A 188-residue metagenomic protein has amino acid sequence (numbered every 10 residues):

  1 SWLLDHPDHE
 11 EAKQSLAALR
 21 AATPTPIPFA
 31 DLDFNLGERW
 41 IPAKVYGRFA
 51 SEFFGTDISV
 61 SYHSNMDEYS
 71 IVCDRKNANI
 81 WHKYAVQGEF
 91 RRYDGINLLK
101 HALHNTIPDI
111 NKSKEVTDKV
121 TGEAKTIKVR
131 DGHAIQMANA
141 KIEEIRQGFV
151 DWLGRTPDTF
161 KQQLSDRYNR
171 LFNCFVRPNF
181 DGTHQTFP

Functional and structural regions predicted by a protein language model:
S1-F172: Charged, low-complexity intrinsically disordered regions
R170-P188: ASCE P-loop NTPase motor core, strongest for the SF2 helicase catalytic module
